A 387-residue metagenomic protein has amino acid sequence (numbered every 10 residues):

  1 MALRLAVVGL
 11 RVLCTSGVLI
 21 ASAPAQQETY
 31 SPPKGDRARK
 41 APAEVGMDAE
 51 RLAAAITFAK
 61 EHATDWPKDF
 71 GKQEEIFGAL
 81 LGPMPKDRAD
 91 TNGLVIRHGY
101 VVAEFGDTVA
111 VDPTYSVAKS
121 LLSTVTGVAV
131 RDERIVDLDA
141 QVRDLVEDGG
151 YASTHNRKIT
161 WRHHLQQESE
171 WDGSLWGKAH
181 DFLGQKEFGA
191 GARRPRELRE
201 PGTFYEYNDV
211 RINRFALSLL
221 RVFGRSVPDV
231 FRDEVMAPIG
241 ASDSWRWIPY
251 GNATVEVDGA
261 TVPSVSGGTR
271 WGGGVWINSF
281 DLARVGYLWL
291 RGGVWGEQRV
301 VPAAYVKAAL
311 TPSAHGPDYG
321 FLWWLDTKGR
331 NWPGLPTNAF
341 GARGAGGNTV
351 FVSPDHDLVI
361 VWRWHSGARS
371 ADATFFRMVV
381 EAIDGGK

Functional and structural regions predicted by a protein language model:
L5, A21-D107, D132-V136, R221 (+2 more regions): N-terminal leader/targeting segments and the immediately adjacent pre-domain N-terminus
R37-K40, K60, D65-P85, P113-T114 (+2 more regions): Active-site-proximal loop and beta-strand segments within enzyme catalytic domains
D48, G99, P113-L138, H164 (+3 more regions): Active-site SXXK
V101-V109, G173-G251, G273: Catalytic-site signature segments of enzymes, centered on catalytic residues
S120-T124, R211-S218, G273-V294, N348-W364: Active-site-proximal alpha-helical segments within enzyme catalytic domains
D132-W171, F223-G272: Active-site helix/loop module of the DD-peptidase/beta-lactamase fold, centered on the serine-lysine SxxK catalytic
D243, I248, A253-T269, L310-V359: Active-site Gly/Thr loop motif
A339-K387: Structured C-terminal helix/loop/strand segments within mature extracytoplasmic catalytic/sensor domains
